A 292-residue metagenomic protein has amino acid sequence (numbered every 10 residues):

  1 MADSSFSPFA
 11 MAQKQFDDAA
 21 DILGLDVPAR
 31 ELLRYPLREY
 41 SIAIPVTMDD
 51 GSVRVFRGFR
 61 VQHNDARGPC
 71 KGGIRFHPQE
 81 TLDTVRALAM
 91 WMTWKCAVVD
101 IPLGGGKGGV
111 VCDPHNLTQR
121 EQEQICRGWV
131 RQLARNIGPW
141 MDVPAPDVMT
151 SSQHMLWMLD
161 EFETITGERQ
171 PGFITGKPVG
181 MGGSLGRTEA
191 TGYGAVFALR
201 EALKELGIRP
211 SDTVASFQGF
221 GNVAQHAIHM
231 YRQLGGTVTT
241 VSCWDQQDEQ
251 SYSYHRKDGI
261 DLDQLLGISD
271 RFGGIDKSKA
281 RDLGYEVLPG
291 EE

Functional and structural regions predicted by a protein language model:
A2-A43: Short, Gly/Pro- and small/polar-rich lid/capping loops
Q15, T84, G194: Charged catalytic carboxylate motif
F16, A20-V27, A89-C96, C126-M141 (+6 more regions): Structural signal for hydrophobic packing residues in well-ordered secondary-structure cores of soluble enzyme domains
L32, A43-P45, V98-I101, P146-D147 (+2 more regions): A generic local secondary-structure boundary/capping motif
P36-L37, V46-M48, Q62-D65, K107-V110 (+3 more regions): Glycine-rich beta-alpha junction loops
I42-P114: Glycine-rich, N-terminal phosphate-binding loop and its surrounding beta-alpha-beta segment
H77, A97-S211: Glycine/serine-rich phosphate-binding loop and adjoining beta1-alpha1 elements at the start of nucleotide-handling
G183-E292: Glycine-rich phosphate/diphosphate-binding loop of Rossmann-like nucleotide-binding domains
